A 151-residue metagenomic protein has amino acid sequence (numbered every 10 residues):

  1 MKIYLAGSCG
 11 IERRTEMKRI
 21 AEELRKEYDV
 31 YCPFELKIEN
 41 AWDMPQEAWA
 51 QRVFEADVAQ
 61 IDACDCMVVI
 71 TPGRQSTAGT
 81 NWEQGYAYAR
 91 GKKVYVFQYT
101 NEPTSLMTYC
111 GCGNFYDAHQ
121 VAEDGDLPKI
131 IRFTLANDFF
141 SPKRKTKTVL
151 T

Functional and structural regions predicted by a protein language model:
M1-T151: Conserved catalytic or regulatory cores that recognize and/or transform ribose-phosphate-containing ligands
